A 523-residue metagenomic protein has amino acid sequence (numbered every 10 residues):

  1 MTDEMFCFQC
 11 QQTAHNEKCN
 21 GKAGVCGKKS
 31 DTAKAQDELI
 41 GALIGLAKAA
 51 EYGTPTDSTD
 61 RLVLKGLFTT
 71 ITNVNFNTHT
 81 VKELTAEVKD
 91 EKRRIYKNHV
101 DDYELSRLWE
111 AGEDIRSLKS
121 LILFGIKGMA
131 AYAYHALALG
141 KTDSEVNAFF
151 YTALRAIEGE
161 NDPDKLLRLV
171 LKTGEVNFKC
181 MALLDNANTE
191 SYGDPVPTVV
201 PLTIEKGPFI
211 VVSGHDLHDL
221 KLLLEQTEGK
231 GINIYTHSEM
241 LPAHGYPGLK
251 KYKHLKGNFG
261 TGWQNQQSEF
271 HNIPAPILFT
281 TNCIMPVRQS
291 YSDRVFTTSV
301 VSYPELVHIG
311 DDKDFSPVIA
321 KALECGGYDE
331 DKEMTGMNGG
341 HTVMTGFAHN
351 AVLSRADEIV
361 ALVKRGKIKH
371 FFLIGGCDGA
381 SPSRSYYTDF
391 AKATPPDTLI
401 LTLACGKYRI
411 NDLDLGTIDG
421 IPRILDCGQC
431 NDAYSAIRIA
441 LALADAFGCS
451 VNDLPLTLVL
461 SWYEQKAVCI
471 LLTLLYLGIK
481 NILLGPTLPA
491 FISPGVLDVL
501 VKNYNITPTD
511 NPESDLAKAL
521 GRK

Functional and structural regions predicted by a protein language model:
T2-T32, Q36-E38, I44-G45, R168 (+1 more regions): Anaerobic metallocofactor- and corrinoid-dependent redox/one-carbon enzyme cores, especially those from methanogenesis
L43-S191, P197: Electropositive, gly/pro-rich neighborhoods at or near active sites that engage anionic ligands
